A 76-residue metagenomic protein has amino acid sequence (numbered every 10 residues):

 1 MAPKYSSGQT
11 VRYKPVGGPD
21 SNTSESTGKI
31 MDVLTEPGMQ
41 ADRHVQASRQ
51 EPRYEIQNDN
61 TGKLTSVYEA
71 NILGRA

Functional and structural regions predicted by a protein language model:
M1-K4, S24: Residue-level "contact hotspot" at macromolecular interaction interfaces
P3-G18: Short coil-to-beta transition motif at edge beta-strands of beta-rich domains
V16, D20, S66-V67: Acidic-enriched and Gly/Ser
P19, D42-A47: Short proline/glycine-enriched turn/loop segments at secondary-structure junctions
G28-I30: Conserved hydrophobic positions within beta-strands
D32-M39: Short, conserved beta-turn/loop elements at beta-strand boundaries and strand-helix junctions
Q46-A76: Intrinsically disordered, low-complexity, charged/polar segments
